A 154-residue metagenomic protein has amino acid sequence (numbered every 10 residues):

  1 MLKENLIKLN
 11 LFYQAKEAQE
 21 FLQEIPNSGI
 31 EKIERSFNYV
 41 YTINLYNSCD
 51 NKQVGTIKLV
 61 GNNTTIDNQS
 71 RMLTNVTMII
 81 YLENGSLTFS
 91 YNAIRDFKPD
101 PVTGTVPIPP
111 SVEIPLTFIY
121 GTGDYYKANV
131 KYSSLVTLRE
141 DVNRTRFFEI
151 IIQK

Functional and structural regions predicted by a protein language model:
M1-K154: Targeting-peptide/extracellular-domain and disordered-appendage signature
